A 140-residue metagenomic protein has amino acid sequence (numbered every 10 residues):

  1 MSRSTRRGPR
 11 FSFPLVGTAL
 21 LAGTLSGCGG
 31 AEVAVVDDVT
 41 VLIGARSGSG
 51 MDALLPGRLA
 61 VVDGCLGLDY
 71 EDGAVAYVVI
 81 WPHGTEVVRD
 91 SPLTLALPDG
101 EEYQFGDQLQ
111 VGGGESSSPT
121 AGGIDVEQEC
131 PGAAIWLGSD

Functional and structural regions predicted by a protein language model:
S2-V16: Bacterial N-terminal signal peptides that target proteins for export
S12-T18, S116-P119: Short, intrinsically disordered, charge-biased short linear motifs at domain edges
T18-L21, A96: Preference for short coil/turn "hinge" residues that link or interrupt alpha-helices
G23-G27: C-terminal motif of bacterial Sec signal peptides marking the signal peptidase cleavage site
G29-D140: OB-fold and OB-like single-stranded nucleic-acid-recognition modules and their adjacent interaction interfaces
